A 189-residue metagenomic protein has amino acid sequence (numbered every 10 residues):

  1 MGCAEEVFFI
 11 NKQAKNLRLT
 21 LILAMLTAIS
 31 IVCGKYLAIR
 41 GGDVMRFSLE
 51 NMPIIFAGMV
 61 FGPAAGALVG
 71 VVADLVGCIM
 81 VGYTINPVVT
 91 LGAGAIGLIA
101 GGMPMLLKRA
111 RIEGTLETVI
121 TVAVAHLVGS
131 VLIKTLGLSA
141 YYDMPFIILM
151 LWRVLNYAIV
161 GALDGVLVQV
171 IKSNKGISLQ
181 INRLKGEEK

Functional and structural regions predicted by a protein language model:
M1-K189: Loop-helix junctions at membrane interfaces
